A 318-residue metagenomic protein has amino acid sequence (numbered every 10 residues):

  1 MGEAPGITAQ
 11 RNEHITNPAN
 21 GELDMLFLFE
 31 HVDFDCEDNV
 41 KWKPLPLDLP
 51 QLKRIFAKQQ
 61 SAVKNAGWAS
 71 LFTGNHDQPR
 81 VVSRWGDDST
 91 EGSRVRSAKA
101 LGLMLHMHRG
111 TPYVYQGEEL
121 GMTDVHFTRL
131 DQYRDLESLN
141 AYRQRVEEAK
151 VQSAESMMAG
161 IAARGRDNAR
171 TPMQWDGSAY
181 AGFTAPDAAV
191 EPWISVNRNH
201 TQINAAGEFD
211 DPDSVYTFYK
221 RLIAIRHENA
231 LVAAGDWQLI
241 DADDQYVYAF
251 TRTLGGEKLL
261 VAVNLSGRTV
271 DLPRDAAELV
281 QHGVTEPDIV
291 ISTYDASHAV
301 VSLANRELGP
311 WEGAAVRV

Functional and structural regions predicted by a protein language model:
M1-V318: Active-site and adjacent substrate-binding regions of carbohydrate-active enzymes
